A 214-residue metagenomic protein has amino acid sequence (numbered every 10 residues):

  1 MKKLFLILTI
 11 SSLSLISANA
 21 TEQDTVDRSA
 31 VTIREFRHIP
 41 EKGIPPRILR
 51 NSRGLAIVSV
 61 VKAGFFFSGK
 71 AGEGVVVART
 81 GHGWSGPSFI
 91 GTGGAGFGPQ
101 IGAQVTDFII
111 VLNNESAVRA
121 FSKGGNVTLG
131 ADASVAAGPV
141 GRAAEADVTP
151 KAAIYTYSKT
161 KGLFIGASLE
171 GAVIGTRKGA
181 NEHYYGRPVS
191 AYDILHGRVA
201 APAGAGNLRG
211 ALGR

Functional and structural regions predicted by a protein language model:
M1-L4: Positively charged n-region of N-terminal signal peptides that target proteins for export
I7-S14: Bacterial N-terminal signal peptides
A20-R214: Small-residue-enriched, tightly packed secondary-structure blocks
